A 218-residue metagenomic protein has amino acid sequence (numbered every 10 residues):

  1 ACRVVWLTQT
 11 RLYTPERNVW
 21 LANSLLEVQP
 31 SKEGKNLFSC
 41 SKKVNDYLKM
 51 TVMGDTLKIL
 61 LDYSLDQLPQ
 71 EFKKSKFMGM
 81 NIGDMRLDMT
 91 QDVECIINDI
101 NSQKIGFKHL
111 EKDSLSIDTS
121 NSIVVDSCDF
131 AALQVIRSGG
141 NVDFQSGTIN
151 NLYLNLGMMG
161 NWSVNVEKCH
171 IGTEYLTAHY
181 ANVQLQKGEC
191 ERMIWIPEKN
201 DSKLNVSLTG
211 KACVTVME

Functional and structural regions predicted by a protein language model:
V4-L7, R11-L12, R17-V28, G83-E218: Extended, compositionally simple hydrophobic/Ser/Thr-rich segments that build repetitive fibrous architectures
W6-P69, D88: Extracytoplasmic/periplasmic/luminal assembly and interaction segments in envelope/secretory/respiratory proteins
K43, V52, L65, E71-S75 (+3 more regions): Surface-exposed beta-strand edges and their flanking turn/coil or helix-capping segments
M53-D55, D62-L65, G79-M80, S146 (+1 more regions): Aromatic-residue detector
Q67-Q91: Extended Gly/Ser/Thr-rich low-complexity repeat segments, especially those forming or decorating extracellular
